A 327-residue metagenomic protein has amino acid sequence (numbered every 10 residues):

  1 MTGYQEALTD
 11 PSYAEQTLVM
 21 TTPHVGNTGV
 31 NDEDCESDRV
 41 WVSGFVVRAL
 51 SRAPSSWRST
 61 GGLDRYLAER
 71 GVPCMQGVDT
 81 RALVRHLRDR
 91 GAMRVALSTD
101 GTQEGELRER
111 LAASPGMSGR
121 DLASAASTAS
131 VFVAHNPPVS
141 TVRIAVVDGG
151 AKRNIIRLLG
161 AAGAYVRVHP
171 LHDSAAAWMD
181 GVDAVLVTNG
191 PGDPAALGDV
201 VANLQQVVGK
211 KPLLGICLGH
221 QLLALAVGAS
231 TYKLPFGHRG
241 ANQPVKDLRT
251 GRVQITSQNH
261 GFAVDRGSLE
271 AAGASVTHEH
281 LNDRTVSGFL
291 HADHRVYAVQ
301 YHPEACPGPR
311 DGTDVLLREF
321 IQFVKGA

Functional and structural regions predicted by a protein language model:
M1-H172, W178, P194, E304-G308 (+2 more regions): RNA-binding accessory domains that recognize and position tRNA/RNA substrates
A14, E69-R70, A162, G181 (+3 more regions): Structured helix-beta-strand junction loops
P73, R143, P212-L214, S230 (+1 more regions): Proline-centered loop/turn at the N-terminus of a beta-strand
D79, C217, H260, H302: Active-site glycine-centered loops adjacent to acidic/histidine catalytic or metal-binding residues that shape
A184, T188-I255, G261-A263, G308-V324: Cysteine-nucleophile active-site neighborhood
G251-H294: Catalytic beta-strand/loop cores that center a nucleophilic Ser/Cys/Thr and support acyl-enzyme chemistry
